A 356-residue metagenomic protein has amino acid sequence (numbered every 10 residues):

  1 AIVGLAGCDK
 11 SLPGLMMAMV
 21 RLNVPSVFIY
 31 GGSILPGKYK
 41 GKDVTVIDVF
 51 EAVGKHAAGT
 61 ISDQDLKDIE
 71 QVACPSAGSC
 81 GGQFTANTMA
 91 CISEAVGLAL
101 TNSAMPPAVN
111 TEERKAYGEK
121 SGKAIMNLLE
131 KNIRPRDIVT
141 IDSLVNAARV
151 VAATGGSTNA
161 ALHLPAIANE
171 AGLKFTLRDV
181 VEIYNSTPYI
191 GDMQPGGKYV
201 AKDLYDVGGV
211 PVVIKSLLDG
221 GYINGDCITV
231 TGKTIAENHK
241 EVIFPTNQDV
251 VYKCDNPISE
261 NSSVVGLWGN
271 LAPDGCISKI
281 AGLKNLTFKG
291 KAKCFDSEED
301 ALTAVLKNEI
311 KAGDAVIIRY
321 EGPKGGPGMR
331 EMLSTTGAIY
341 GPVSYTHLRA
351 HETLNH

Functional and structural regions predicted by a protein language model:
A1-L15, V27-I29: A short, small-residue-rich loop immediately preceding and capping a beta-strand
L12, A18-N23, S33-Y345: Catalytic or ion-coupling anion/metal-binding cores of large enzyme and transporter domains
I29-Y30, R349: Short internal beta-strands
T346-T353: Conserved small/polar residues in nucleotide/adenosyl-binding loops
